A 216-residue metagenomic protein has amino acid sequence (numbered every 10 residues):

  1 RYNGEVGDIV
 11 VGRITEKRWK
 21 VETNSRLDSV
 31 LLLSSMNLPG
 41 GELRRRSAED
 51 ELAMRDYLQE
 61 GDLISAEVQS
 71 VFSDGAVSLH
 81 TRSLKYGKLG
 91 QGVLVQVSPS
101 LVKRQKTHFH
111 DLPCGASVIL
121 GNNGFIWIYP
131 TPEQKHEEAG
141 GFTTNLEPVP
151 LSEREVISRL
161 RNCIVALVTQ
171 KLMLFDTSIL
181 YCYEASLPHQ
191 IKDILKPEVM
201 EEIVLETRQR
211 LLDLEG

Functional and structural regions predicted by a protein language model:
R1, S73, Q91-G216: OB-fold/S1-family RNA-binding modules
R1-N3, V21-R26, I191: Short intrinsically disordered, low-complexity coil segments enriched in acidic
R1-V11: N-terminal, Lys/Arg-enriched amphipathic/low-complexity engagement segments that precede the first folded domain
D8, R18-Q59, I64-S98, V102-K103 (+2 more regions): Single-stranded RNA-binding surfaces
I14-E16: The feature marks the first
